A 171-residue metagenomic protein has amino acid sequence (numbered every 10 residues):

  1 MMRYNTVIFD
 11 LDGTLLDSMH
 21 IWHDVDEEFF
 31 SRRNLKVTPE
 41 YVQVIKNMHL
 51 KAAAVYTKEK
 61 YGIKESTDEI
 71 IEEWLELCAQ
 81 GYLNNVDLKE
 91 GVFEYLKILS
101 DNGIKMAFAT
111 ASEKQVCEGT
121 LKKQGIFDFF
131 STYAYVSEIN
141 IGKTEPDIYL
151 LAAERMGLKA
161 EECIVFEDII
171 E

Functional and structural regions predicted by a protein language model:
M1-Q43: Active-site neighborhood of HAD-like aspartate-dependent phosphohydrolases
R3, Q80-F108, K114, E118 (+1 more regions): Short, acidic loop-to-helix structural element flanking the phosphoryl-transfer center in phosphate-processing enzymes
L15, L88, M106-A109, I141 (+1 more regions): Conserved SAM-binding loop
I21, A52, E94, Q115-V116 (+1 more regions): Short alpha-helical
F29-F30, H49-K64, T120, A152-A153: Helix-loop "lid/cap" segments that line or gate small-molecule binding pockets
R32-L35, Y61-E65, G125-F129, G157-L158: Short helix-capping segments at alpha-helix termini
K36, K58-E94, N102: Metal-dependent phosphoesterase signature
N85, E113-E171: Substrate-recognition "cap/lid" segment bordering the active-site pocket of phosphatases
